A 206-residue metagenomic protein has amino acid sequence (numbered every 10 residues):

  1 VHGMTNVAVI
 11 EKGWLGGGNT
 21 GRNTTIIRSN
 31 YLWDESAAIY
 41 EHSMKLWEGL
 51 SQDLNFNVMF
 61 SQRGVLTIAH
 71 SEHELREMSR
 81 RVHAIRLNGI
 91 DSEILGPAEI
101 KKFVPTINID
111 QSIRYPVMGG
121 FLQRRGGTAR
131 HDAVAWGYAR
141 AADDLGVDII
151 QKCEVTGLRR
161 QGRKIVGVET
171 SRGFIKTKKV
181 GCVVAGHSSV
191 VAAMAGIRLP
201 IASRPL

Functional and structural regions predicted by a protein language model:
H2-G21: Glycine-rich FAD pyrophosphate-binding loop
N6-V7, S92, V180: Hydrophobic anchor at the start of a short beta-strand that flanks the dinucleotide cofactor-binding loop
E11, G96, Q151-C153, S203: Short loop/edge segments at beta-strand edges and connector loops that shape dinucleotide/nucleotide cofactor-binding
N23-S29, V65-T67, M194-L206: Central beta-strand plus flanking loop segment that forms part of the substrate or channel wall within the catalytic
T24-T106: Dinucleotide-binding Rossmann-like beta1-alpha1 core, especially the glycine-rich loop that anchors the ADP
H73, F103-I113, V117, R159-V166: A short, glycine/Asx- and small/polar-enriched loop/turn that sits immediately N-terminal to a beta-strand
G120-K179, V183-V190: Helical element adjacent to the flavin cofactor pocket in flavoenzyme catalytic cores
